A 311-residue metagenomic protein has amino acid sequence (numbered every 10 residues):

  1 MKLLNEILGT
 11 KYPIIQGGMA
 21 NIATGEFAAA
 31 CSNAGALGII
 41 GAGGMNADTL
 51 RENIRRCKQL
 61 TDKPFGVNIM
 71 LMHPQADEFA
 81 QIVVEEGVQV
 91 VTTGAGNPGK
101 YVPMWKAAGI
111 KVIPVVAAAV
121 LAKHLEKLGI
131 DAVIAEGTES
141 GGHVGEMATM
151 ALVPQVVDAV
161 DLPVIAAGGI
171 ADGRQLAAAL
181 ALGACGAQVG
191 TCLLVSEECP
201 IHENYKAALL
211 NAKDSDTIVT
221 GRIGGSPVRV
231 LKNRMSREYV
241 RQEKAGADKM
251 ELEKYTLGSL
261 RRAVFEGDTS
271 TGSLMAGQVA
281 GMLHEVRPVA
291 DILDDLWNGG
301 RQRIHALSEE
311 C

Functional and structural regions predicted by a protein language model:
M1-A159, P163: Active-site entrance/lid segments in N-terminal catalytic domains of soluble metabolic enzymes
A20-N21, A36-A47, I134-E146, I170-Y205: Glycine-rich phosphate-binding active-site loops on the catalytic face of alpha/beta enzymes
A151-I165, A171-C311: Conserved active-site-proximal phosphate/metal-binding subdomains
